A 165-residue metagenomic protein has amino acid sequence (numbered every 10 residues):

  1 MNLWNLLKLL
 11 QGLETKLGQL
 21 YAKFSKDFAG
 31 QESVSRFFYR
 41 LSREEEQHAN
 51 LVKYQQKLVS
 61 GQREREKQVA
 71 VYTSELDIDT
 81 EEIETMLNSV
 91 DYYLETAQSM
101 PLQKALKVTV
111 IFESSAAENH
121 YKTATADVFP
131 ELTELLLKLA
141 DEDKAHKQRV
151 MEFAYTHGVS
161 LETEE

Functional and structural regions predicted by a protein language model:
M1-E165: Non-heme di-metal
